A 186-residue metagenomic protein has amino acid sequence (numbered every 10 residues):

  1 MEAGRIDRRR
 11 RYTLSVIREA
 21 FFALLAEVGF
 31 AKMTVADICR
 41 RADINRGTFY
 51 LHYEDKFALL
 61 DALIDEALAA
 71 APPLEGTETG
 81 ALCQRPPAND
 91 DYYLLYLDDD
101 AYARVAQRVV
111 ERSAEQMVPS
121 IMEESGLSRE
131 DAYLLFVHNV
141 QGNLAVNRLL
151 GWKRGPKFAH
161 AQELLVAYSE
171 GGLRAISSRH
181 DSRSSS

Functional and structural regions predicted by a protein language model:
M1-V28, D37: Basic, helix-initiating cap at the start of DNA-binding domains
S15-A23, E27, R41, A58-A81 (+2 more regions): Alpha-helical structural segments
L24-K56: Helix-turn-helix
P72-A103: Hydrophobic alpha-helical connector segments
S113-E123: Acidic-glycine-rich active-site phosphate/pyrophosphate-binding loop
I121-S186: Hydrophobic/aromatic-rich alpha-helical bundle segments in the mid-to-C-terminal region
